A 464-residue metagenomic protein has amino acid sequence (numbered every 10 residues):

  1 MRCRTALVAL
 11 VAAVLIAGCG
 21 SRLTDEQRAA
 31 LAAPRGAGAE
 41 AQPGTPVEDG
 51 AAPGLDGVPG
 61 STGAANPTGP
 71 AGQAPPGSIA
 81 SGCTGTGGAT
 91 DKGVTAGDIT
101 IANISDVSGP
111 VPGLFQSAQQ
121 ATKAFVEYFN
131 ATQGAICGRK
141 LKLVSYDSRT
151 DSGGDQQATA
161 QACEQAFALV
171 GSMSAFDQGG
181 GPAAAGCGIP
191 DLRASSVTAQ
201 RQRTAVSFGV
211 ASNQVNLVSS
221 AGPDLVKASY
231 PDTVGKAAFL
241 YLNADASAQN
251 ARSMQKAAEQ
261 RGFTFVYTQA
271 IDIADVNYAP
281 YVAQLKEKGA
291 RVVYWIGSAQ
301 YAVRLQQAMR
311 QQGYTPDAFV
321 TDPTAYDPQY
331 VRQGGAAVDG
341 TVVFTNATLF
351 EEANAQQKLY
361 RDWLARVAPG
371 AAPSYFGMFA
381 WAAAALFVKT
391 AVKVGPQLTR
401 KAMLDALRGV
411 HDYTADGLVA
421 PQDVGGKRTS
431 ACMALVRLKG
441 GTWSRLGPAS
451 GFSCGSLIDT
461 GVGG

Functional and structural regions predicted by a protein language model:
C19-L23: Bacterial signal peptide processing site
D25-D91, G463-G464: N-terminal low-complexity, Pro/Thr-rich disordered segments that flank secretion/membrane-targeting signals
G87, A166-Q269, A318-V343: Extracytoplasmic ligand/sensor domains, especially the bilobed periplasmic-binding protein
G88-G97, A102-K123, R149-S152, L242-Q249 (+1 more regions): Extracytoplasmic "Venus flytrap"
G113-Q120, T132-R203, I271-Y278, V303: Beta-alpha junction/loop-to-helix N-cap segments that form part of ligand/metal-binding clefts
V210-K236, V276-A279, A302, F350-L359 (+1 more regions): Hydrophobic alpha-helical segments within soluble ligand-binding/sensing domains
S212-N213, A308-W381, A449-G463: Extracellular/periplasmic periplasmic-binding protein-like sensory domains
R366-G377, K389-R445: Segments of small-molecule ligand-sensing domains
